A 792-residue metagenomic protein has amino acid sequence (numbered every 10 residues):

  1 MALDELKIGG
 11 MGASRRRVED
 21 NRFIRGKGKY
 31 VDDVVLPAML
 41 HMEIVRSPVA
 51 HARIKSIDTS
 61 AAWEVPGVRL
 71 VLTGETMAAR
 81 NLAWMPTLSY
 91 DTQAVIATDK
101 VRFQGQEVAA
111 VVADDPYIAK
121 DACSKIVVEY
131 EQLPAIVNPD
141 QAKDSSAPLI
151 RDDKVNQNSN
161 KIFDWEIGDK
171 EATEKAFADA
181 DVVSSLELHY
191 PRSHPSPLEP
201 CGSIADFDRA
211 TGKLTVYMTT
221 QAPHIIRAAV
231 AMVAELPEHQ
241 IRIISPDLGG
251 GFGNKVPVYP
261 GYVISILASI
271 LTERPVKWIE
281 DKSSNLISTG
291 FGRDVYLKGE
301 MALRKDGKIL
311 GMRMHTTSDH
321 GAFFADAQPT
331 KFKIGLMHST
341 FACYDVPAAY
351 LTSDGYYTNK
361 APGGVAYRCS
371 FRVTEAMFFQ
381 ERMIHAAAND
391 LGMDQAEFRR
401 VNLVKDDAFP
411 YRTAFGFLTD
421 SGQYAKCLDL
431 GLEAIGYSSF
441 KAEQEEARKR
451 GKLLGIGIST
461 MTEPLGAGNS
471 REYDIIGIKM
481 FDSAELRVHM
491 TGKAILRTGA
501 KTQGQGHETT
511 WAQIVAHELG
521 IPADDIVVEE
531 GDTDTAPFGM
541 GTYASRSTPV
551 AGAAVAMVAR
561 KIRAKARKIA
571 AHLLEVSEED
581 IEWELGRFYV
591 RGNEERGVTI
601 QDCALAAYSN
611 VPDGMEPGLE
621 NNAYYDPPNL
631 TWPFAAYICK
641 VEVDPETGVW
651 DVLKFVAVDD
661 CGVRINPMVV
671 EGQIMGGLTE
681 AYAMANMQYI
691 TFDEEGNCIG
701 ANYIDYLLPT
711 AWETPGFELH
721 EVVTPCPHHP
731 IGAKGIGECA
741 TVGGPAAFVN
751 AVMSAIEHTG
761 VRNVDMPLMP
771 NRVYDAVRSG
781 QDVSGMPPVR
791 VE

Functional and structural regions predicted by a protein language model:
M1-S159, V183-L186, G261, G468: Flexible, low-hydrophobicity surface segments
A13, E19-R25, T87, N158-S203 (+5 more regions): Glycine-rich loop/linker segments at domain edges
N21-R22, S124-L133, Q221-P223, A228 (+7 more regions): Extended active-site and interfacial segments that coordinate phosphate-rich ligands in large catalytic machineries
G74-E75, E235-Q240, I270-V276, K305 (+3 more regions): C-terminal catalytic domains of large/alpha subunits in multi-subunit enzymes
R80-L82, A178-S193, W278-N285, D326-P329 (+2 more regions): Short Pro/Gly-enriched beta-strand edge/turn motifs at strand-loop
L82-P86, A122-K125, S196, M218 (+15 more regions): Short acidic, glycine/serine/threonine-rich loops at helix termini
P148-A234, L403-K493, I699-E713, E718-H720: Helix-loop-helix junctions that connect adjacent transmembrane helices in secondary transporters/permeases, recognized
D247, G251-E273, K277-I279, H507-V515: Thiamine diphosphate
